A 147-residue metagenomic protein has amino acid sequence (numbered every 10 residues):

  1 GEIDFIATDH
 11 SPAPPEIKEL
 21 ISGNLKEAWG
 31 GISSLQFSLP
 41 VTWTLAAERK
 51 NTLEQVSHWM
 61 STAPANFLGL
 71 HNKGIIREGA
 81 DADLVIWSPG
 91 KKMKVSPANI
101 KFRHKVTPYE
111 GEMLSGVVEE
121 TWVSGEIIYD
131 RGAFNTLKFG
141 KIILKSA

Functional and structural regions predicted by a protein language model:
F5-I6, S11-G90: His/Asp/Glu-enriched, well-ordered alpha-helical/loop segment that forms or immediately abuts the divalent-metal
L20, N24, D81-I143: C-terminal cap of metal-dependent C-N hydrolases
A147: A cross-kingdom feature strongest in bacterial/archaeal respiratory oxidoreductases
